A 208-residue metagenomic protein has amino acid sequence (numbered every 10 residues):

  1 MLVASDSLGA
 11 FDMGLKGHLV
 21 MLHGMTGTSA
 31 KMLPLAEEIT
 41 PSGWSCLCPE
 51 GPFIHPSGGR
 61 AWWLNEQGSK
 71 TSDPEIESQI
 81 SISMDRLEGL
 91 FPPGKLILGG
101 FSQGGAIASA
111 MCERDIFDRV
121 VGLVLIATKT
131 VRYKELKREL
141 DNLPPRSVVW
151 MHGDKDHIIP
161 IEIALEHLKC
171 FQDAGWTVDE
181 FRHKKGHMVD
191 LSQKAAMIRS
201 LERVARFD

Functional and structural regions predicted by a protein language model:
M1-P93: Serine-hydrolase catalytic machinery in alpha/beta-hydrolase-like enzymes
G58-N65, T128-V148: Flexible "cap/lid" loop of the alpha/beta hydrolase fold
L98-G100, I126: Short beta-strand immediately N-terminal to the catalytic nucleophile in serine-hydrolase-like folds
G100-G104, A108: Gly/Ala-rich beta-loop-alpha elbow adjacent to hydrolase catalytic centers
D118-T130: A conserved short beta-strand
V149-H152, D156: Short beta-strand/loop motif that positions the catalytic acidic residue of the alpha/beta-hydrolase fold
E162-D208: C-terminal catalytic histidine-bearing segment of alpha/beta-hydrolase fold enzymes
